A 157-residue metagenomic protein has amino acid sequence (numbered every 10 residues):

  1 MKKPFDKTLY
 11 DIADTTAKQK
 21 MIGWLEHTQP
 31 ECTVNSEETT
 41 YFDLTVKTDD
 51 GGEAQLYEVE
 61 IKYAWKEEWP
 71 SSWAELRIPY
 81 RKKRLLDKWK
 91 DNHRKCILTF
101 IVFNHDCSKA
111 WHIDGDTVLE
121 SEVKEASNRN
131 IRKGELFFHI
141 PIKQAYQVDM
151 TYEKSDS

Functional and structural regions predicted by a protein language model:
M1-S36: Acidic-basic catalytic patches of nuclease active cores, encompassing PD-(D/E)XK and other metal-cofactor nuclease
L25, L44-V46, A54-E67: Conserved catalytic cores of phosphodiester-cleaving nucleases, focusing on short active-site segments
E26-E31, D91-I97, E120-E125: Structural alpha-beta junctions
N35, E58-E60, T99-V102, H112: A structural signal for short, well-ordered beta-strand segments and their strand-loop junctions that often border
T40: Beta-rich catalytic cores
K47-E53, I97, F103-S157: Non-catalytic C-terminal interaction segments of nucleic acid-processing enzymes
A64-W89: Mg2+/Mn2+-dependent nuclease catalytic core
L85-N104: Aromatic- and glycine-enriched beta-alpha-beta binding-site module
